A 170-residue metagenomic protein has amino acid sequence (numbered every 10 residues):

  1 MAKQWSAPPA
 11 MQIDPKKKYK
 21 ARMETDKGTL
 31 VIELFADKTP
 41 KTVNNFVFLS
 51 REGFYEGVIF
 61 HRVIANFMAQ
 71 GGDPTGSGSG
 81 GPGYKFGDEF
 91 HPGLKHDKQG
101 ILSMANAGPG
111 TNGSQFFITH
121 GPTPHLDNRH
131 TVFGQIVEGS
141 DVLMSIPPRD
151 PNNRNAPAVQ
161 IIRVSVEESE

Functional and structural regions predicted by a protein language model:
M1-E170: Cyclophilin-like peptidyl-prolyl cis-trans isomerases
